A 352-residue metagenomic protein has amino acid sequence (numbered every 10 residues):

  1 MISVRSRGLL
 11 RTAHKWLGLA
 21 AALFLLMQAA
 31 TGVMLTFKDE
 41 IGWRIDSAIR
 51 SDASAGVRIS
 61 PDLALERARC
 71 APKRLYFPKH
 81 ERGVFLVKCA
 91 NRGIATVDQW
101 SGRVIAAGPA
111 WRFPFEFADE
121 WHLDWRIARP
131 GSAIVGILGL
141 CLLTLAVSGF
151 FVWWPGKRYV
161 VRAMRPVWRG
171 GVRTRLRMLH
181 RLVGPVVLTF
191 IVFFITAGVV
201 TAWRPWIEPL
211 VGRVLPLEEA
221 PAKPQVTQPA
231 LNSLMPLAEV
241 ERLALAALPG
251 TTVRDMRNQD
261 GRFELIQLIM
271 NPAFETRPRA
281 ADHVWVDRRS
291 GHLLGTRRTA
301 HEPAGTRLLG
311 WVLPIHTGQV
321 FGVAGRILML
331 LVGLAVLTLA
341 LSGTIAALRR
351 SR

Functional and structural regions predicted by a protein language model:
M1-R352: Conserved histidines in hydrophobic membrane contexts and catalytic metal-binding motifs
